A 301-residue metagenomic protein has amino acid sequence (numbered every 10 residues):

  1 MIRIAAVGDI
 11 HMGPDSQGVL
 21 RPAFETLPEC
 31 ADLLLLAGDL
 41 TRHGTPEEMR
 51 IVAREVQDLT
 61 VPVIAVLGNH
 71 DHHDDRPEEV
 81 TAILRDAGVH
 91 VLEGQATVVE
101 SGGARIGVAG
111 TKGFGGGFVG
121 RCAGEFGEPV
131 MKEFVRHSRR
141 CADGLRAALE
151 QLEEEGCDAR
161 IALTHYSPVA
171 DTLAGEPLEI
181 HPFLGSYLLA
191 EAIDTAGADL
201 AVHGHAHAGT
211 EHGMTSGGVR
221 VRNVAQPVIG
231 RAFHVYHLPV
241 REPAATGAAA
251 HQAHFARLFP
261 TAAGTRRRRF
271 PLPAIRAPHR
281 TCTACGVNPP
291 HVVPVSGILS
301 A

Functional and structural regions predicted by a protein language model:
M1, V99-G102, A174, Y187-D199 (+4 more regions): Binuclear metal-dependent phosphoesterase catalytic core
M1-V61, H72-R76, M131, V135 (+1 more regions): N-terminal active-site segment of His-dependent metallophosphoesterases
I2-H11, R105-F114, I161-H165, R220-Q226: Active-site-proximal beta-strand elements of phosphoester/diester hydrolases
A6-G8, L34-D39, V63-N69, H90-Q95 (+3 more regions): Active-site neighborhood of phospho(di)ester-bond hydrolases with catalytic His/Asp-centered motifs
H11-D15, T41-P46, H70-V80, V98-S101 (+5 more regions): Active-site environment of divalent metal-dependent phosphoester hydrolases
R21-P22, E47-A53, T81-A82, E179-L188: Charged helix-capping and loop-helix junction motifs
A104-G156, P182-Y187, A249: Binuclear metal-dependent hydrolase catalytic cores centered on His/Asp/Glu-rich metal-binding motifs
L152-G197: Active-site-proximal segments of metal-dependent phosphoesterases and phosphodiesterases across multiple
